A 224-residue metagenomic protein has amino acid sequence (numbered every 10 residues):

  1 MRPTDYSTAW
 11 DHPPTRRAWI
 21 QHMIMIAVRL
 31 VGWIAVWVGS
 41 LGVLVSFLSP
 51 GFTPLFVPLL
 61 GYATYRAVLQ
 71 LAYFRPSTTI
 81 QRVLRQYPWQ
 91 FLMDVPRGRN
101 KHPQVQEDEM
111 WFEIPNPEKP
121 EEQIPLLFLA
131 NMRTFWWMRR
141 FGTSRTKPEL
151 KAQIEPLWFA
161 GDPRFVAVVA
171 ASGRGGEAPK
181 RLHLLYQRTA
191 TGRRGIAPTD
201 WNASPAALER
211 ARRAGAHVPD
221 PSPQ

Functional and structural regions predicted by a protein language model:
M1-H12: Short, charged cytosolic
Y6, T15, R29, W33 (+4 more regions): Acidic, low-complexity intrinsically disordered regions
W10-Q81: Alpha-helical transmembrane spans
H12, A35, F91, E113 (+3 more regions): Intrinsic disorder/low-complexity segments enriched in polar/charged and small flexible residues
T78-V83, G142-T146: Short secondary-structure capping micro-motifs at structural edges
L84-P88: Short, glycine/small-residue-enriched coil/turn segments at secondary-structure junctions
W89-T134: Acidic, Ser/Thr-rich low-complexity segments on the non-lumenal side of membrane proteins
L126-A216, D220-P223: A membrane-cytosol interface segment of integral membrane proteins
